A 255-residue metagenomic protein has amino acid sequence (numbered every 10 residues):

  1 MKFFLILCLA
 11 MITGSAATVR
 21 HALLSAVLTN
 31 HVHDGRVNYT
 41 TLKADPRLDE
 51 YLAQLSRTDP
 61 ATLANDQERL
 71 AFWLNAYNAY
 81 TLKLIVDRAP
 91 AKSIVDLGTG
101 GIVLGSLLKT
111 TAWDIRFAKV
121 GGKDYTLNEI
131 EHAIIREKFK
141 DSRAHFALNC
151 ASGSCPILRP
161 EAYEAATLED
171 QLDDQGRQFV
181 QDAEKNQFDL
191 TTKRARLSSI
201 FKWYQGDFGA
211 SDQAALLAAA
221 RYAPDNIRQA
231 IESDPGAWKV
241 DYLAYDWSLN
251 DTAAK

Functional and structural regions predicted by a protein language model:
M1-K2, N186: Short non-domain terminal segments
F3-I12: Sec-dependent N-terminal signal peptides
T18-K255: Interaction/scaffold regions that mediate signaling and macromolecular assembly across diverse proteins
